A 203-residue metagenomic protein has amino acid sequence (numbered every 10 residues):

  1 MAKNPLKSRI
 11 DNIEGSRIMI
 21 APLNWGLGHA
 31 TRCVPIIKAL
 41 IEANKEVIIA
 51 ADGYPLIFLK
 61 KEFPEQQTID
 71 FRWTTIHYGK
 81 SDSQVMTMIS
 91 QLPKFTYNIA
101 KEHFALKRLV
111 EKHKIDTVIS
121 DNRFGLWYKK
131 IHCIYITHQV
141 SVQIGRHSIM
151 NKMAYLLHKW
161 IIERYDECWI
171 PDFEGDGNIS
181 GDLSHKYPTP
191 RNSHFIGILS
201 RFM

Functional and structural regions predicted by a protein language model:
A2, I144-K152, H158-M203: A nucleotide-sugar donor-handling region in carbohydrate enzymes
K7, E14-R17, L23-N24, E42-P93: Conserved nucleotide-sugar phosphate-binding/catalytic loop shared by glycosyltransferases and other
R17, D116-T117, E167: Structural motif
P22-V34: A short, glycine/small-residue-rich beta-strand->loop->alpha-helix junction that serves as a flexible
I37, I41: Gly/Ala-rich phosphate-binding loop of Rossmann-like dinucleotide-binding domains, activating on the conserved
G53-P55, Q139, E174: Residues in the short beta-alpha loop(s) of Rossmann-like NAD(P)-binding domains
S83-G125: Conserved nucleotide-sugar donor-binding subdomain of glycosyltransferases
K129-G145: Active-site proximal beta-strand in glycosyltransferases
